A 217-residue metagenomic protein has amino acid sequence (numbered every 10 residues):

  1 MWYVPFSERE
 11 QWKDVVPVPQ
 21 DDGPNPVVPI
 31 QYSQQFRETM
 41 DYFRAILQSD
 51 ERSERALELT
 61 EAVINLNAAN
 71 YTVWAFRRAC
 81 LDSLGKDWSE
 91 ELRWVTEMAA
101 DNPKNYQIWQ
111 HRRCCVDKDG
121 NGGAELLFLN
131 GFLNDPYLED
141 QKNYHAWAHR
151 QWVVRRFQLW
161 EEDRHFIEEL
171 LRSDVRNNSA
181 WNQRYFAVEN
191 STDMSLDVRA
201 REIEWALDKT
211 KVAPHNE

Functional and structural regions predicted by a protein language model:
M1-W88: N-terminal alpha-helical scaffold/docking segments in eukaryotic complex subunits
L92-P214: Eukaryote-skewed repeat-based solenoidal scaffolds used as protein-protein interaction platforms, primarily
